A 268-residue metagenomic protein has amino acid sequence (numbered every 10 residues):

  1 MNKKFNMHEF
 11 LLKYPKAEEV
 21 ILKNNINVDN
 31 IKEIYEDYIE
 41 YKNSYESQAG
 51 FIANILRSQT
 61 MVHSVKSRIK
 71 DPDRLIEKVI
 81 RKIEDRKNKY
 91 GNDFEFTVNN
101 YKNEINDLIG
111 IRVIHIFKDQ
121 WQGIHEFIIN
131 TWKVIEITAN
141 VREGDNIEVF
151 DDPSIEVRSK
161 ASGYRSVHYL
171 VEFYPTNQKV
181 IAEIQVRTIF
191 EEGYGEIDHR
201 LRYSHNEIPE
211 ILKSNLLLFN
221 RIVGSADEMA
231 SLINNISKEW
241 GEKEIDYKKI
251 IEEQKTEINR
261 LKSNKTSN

Functional and structural regions predicted by a protein language model:
M1-G91: General N-terminal leader/first-domain-start detector
K3-K42, Q178-N268: An acidic, glycine-/histidine-flanked metal-binding catalytic module
Q48, E95, V167: Phosphate-interacting basic helix/loop segments used at nucleotide- and nucleic-acid interfaces
N54, V98-D107: N-terminal, leucine/charged-rich tether regions that mediate assembly and partner docking in large macromolecular
E77-N100, K133, I137-I147: A broadly used, surface-exposed interaction patch
K102-E104, I114-L232: Long beta-strand-rich cores associated with HINT superfamily self-processing modules
I109-I111: Short amphipathic alpha-helical segments
